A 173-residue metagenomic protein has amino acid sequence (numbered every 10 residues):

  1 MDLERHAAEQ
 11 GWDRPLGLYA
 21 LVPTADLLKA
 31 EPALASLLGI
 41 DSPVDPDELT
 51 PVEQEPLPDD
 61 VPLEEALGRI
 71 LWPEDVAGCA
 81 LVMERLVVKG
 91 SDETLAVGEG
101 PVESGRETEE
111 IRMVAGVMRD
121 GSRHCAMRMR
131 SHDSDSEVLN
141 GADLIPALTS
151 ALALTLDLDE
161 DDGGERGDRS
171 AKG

Functional and structural regions predicted by a protein language model:
D2-G11, L67-L71, L156: Hydrophobic, Leu/Ile/Phe/Ala-enriched alpha-helical segments that form helix-helix packing faces
L3, L18, V52, C79-L81 (+3 more regions): Generic structural hydrophobic/aromatic packing signal, biased to beta-strands
L3-E55: N-terminal interaction modules that seed assembly of large macromolecular complexes
W12-V22, C79-M83, D161-K172: Short glycine-rich, low-complexity/disordered patches
D26-L28, V87, G121: Short loop/turn segments at secondary-structure transitions that flank enzyme active sites
S42, E48-M113, R119: Internal, well-folded beta-alpha domain core
G90-G173: Glycine-rich, aromatic-bearing surface loops/beta-hairpins
